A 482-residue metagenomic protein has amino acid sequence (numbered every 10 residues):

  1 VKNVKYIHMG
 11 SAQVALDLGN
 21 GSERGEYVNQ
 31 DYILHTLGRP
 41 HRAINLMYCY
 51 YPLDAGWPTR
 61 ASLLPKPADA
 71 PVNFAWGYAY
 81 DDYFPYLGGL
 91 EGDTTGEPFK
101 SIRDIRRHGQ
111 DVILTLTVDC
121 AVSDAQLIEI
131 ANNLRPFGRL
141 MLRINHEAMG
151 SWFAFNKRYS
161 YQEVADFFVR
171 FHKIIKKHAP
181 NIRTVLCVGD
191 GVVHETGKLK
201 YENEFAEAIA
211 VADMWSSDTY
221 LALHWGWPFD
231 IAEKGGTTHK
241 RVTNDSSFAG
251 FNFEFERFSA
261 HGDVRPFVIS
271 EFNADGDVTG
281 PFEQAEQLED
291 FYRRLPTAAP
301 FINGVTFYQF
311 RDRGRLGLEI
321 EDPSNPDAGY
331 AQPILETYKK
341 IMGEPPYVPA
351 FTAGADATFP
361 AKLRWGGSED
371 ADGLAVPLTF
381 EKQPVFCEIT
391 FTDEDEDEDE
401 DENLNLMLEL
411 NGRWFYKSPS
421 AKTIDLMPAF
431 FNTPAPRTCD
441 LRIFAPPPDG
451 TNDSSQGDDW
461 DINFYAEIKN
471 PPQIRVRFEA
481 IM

Functional and structural regions predicted by a protein language model:
K2-E26, Q30-I33, Y48, P266-P360 (+3 more regions): Substrate-binding cleft of secreted/luminal carbohydrate-active enzymes
A15-L134, A299, F310: N-terminal carbohydrate-binding/catalytic regions of secreted carbohydrate-active enzymes
E26-I33, G88-S101, A125-N132, V193-E207 (+2 more regions): Alpha-helical scaffolding within the catalytic cores of extracellular/periplasmic polymer-degrading hydrolases
L46-Y48, L114, Y201-N244, Y308-F310: Aromatic- and acid-rich polysaccharide-binding/catalytic face of secreted or lumenal carbohydrate-active enzymes
D69-P71, A79-D82, Y220-V278: Glycoside hydrolase catalytic-domain groove-lining segments
L134-Y161, T184-G191: Active-site groove signature of glycoside hydrolases
I175-K200, V264-D277, I302-D312: Aromatic-lined carbohydrate-recognition surfaces of secreted/lumenal glycan-active proteins
T306-E388, E402-W414, T433-R442, P448-I481: Aromatic-rich peripheral "rim/lid" segments of glycoside hydrolase catalytic domains that contact and position glycan
